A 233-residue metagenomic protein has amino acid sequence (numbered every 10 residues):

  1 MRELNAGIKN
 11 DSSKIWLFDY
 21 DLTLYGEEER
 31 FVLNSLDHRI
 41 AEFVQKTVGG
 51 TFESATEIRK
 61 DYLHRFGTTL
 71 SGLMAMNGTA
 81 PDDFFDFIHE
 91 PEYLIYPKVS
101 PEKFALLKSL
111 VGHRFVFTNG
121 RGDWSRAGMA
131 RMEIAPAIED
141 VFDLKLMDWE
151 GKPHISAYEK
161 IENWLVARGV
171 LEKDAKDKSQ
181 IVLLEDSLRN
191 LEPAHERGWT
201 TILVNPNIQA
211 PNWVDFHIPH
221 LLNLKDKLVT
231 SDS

Functional and structural regions predicted by a protein language model:
M1-K14, F115, R121-S233: Asp-based, Mg2+/Mn2+-dependent phosphohydrolase catalytic module
R2-E102, D123: N-terminal helical cap/lid subdomain that shapes the substrate entry/recognition surface in HAD-like hydrolases
E29, I58-R59, H113-R114, K178-Q180: A generic structural signal for short
E102-V111: Catalytic-core regions built around general acid/base machinery
